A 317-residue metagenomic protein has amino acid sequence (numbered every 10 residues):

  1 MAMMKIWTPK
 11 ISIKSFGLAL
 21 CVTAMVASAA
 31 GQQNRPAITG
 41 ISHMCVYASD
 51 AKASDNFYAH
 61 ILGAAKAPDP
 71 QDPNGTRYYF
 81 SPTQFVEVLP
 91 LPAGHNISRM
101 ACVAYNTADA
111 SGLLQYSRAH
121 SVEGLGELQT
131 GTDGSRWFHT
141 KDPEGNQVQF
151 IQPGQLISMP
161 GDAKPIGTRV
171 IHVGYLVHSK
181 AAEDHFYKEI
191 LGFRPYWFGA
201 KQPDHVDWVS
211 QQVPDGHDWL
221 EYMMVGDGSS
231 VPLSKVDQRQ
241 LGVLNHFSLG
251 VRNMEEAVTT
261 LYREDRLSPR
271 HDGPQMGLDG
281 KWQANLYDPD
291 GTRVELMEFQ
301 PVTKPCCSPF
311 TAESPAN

Functional and structural regions predicted by a protein language model:
A2-M3, A24: Residue-level detector of intrinsically disordered terminal segments
M3-G17: Bacterial N-terminal signal peptides that target proteins for export
K14-A27: Bacterial N-terminal signal peptides
A30-P36, R118-R169, G174-Y175, W197-P214 (+3 more regions): Vicinal oxygen chelate
P36, S42-F85, G131-H139, Y175-D227 (+1 more regions): Core segments of cupin and vicinal oxygen chelate
T39-S49, T76-Y78, P92-R118, R136-K141 (+5 more regions): Vicinal oxygen chelate
E87-L89, L156-P160, S229-K235, K304-P305: A short, acidic/glycine-rich surface segment
L89-L91, F150-P153, Y222-S230, L296-M297: Amphipathic N-proximal alpha-helical interface segments
